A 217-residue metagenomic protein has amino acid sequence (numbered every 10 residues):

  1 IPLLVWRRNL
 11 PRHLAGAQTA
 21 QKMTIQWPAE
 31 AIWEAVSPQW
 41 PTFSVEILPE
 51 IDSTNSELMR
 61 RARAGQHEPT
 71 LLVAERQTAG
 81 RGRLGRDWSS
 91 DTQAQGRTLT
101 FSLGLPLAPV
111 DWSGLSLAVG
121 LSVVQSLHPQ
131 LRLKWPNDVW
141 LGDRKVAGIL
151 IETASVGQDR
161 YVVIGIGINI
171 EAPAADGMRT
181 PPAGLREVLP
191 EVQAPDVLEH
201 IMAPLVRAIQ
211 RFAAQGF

Functional and structural regions predicted by a protein language model:
I1-P2: N-terminal regions encompassing targeting/leader/pre-sequences
V5-S126: N-terminal lobe of the biotin/lipoate ligase/transferase fold
L14-I25, A108-L131, L141-F217: Long, positively charged amphipathic alpha-helical accessory segments at protein N-termini or as interdomain linkers
P49, L133-W135: Short loop/edge segments at beta-strand edges and connector loops that shape dinucleotide/nucleotide cofactor-binding
